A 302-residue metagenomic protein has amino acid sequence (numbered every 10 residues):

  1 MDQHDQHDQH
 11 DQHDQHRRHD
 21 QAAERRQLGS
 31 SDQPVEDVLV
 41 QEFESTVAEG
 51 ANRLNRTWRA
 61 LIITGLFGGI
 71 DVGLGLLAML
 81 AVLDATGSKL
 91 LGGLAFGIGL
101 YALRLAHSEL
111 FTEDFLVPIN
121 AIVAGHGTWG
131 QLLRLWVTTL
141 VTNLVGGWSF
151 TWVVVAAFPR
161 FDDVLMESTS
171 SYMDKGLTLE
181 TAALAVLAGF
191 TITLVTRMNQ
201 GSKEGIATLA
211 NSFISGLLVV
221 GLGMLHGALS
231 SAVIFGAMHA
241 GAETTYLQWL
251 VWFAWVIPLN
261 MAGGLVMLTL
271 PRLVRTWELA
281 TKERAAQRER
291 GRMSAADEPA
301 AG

Functional and structural regions predicted by a protein language model:
D2-D5, D14-A301: Alpha-helical transmembrane segments and their helix-helix packing motifs
